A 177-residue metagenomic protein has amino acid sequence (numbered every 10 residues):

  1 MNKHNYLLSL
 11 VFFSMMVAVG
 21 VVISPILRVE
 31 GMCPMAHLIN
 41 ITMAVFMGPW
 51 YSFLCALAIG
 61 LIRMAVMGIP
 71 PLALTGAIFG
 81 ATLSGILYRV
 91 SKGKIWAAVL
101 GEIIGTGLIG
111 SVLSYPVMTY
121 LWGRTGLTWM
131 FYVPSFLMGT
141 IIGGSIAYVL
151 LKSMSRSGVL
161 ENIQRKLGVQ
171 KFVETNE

Functional and structural regions predicted by a protein language model:
M1-E177: Loop-helix junctions at membrane interfaces
